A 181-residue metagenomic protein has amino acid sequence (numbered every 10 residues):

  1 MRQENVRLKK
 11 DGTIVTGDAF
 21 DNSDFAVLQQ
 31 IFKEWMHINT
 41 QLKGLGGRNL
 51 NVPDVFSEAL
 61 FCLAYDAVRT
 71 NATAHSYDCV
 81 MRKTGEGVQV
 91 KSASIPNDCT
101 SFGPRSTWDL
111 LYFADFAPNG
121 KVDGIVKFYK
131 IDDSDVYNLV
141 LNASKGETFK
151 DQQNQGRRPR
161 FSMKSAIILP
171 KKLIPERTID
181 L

Functional and structural regions predicted by a protein language model:
M1-L181: Nucleic-acid endonuclease domains
